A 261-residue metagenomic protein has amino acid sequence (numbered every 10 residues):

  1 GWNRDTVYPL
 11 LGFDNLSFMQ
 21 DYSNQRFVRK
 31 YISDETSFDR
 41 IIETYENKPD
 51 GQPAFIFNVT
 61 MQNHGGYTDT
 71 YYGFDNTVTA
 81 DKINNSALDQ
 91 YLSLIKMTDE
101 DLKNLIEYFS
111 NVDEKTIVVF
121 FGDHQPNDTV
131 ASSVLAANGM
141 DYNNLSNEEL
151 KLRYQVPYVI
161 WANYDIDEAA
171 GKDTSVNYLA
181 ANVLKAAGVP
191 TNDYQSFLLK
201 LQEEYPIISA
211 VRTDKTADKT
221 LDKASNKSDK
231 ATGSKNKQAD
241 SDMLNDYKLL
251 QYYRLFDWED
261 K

Functional and structural regions predicted by a protein language model:
G1-K261: Solvent-exposed soluble domains appended to multi-pass membrane proteins
